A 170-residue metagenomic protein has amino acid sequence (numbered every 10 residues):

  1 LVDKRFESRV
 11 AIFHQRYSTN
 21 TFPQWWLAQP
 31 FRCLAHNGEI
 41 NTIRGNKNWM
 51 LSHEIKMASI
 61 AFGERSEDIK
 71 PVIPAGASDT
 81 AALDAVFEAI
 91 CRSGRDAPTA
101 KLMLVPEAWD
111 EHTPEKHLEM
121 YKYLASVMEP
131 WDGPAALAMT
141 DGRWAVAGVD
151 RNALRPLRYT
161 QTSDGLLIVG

Functional and structural regions predicted by a protein language model:
L1-G170: Conserved short alpha-helical segments that host acidic/polar catalytic motifs at enzyme active sites
